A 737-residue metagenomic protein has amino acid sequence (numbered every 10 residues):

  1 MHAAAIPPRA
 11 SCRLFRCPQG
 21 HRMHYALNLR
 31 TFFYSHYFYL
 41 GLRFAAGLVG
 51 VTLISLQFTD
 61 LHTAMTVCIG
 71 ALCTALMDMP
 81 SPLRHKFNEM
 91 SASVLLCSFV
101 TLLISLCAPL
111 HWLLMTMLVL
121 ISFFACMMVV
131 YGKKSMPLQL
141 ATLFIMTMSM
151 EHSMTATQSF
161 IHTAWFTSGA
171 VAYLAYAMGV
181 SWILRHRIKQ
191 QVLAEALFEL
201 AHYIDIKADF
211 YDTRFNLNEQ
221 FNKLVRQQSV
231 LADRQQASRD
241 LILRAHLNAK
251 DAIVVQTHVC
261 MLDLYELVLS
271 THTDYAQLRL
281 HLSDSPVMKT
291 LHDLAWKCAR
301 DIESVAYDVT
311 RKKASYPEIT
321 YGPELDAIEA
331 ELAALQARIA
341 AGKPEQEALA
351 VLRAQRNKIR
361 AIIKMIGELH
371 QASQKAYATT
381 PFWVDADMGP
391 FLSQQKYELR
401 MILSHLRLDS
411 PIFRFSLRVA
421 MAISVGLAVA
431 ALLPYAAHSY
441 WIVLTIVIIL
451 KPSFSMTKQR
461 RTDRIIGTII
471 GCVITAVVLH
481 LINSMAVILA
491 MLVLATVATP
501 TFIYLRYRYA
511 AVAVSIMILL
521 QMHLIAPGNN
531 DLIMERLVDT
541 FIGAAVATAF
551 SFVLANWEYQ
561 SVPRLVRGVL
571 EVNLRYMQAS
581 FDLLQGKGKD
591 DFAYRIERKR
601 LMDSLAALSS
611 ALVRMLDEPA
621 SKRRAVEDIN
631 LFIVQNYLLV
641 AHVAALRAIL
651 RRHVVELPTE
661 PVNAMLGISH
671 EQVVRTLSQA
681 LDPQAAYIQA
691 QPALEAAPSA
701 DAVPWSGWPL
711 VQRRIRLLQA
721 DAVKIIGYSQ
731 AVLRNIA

Functional and structural regions predicted by a protein language model:
H2, P7-A45, L53, Q57 (+7 more regions): Long, hydrophobic alpha-helical segments that serve as membrane-spanning/inserting helices
N28, L72-R84, A125-K134, I448-T457 (+1 more regions): C-terminal ends of transmembrane helices
S35, Y39-L110, I121-M127, T142-M148: N-terminal cofactor/phosphate-binding cores enriched in small/glycine residues, especially glycine-rich loops such as
L42-G50, I54, S91, L95 (+23 more regions): Hydrophobic faces of alpha-helical transmembrane segments in multi-pass integral membrane proteins
I54-I69, I104-V119, H162-S168, P434-I442 (+2 more regions): Structural signature of hydrophobic alpha-helical transmembrane segments
F58-T59, Q394-L494, I516: Core alpha-helical transmembrane segments of integral membrane proteins
H111-M178, W182-H202: Hydrophobic or amphipathic alpha-helical targeting/insertion segments
H480-M615, A620: Generic detector of multi-pass transmembrane helix bundles and their immediately adjacent loops in polytopic membrane
